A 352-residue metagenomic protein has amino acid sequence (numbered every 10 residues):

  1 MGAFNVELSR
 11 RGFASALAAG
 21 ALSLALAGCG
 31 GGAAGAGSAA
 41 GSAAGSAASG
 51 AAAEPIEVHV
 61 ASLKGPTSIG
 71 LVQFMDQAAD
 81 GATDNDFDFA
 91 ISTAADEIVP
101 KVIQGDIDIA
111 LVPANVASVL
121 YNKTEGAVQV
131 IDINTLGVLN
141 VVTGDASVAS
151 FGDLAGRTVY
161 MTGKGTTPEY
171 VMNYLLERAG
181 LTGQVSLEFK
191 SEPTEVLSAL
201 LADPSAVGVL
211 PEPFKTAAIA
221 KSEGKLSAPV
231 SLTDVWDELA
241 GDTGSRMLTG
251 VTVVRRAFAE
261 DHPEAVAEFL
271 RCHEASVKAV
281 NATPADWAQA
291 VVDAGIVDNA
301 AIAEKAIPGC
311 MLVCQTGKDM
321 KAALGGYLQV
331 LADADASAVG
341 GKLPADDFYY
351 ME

Functional and structural regions predicted by a protein language model:
M1-L8, G12-A27: N-terminal secretory signal peptides
C29-A44: Bacterial lipoprotein signal-peptidase II cleavage site
G41, G45-E188, E212, S227-V230: Short, glycine-/small- and polar/acidic-enriched structural segments that line small-molecule recognition paths
D76, I103-Q104, N122, E177-L181 (+5 more regions): Sec-exported extracytoplasmic/periplasmic mature domains
A78-D84, T233-S245, L312-M320: Short, solvent-exposed loop/beta-turn-alpha elements that line the ligand-binding surface or hinge of extracytoplasmic
N115-V116, E195-A290: Pocket-lining segment of extracytoplasmic ligand-binding domains
A259-A334: Secondary-structure end/capping motifs
G325-E352: Conserved C-terminal helix/tail region of periplasmic/extracytoplasmic solute-binding proteins
